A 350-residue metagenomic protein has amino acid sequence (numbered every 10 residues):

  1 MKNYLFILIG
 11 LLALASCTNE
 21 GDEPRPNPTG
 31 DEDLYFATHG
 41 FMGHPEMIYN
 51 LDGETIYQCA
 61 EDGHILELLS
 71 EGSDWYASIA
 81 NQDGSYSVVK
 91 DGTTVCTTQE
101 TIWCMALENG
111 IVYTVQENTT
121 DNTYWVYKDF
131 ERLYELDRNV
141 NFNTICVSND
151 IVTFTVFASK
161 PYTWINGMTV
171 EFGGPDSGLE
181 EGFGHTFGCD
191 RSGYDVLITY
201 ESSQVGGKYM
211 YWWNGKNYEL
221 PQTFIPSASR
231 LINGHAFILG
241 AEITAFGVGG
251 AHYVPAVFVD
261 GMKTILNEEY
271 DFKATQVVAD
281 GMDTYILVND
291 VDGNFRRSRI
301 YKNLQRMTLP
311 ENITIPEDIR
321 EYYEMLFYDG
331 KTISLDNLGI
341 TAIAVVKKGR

Functional and structural regions predicted by a protein language model:
M1-Y4: Positively charged n-region of N-terminal signal peptides that target proteins for export
L11-L34: Bacterial Sec-dependent N-terminal signal peptides
G30-P45, Q58-E67: Beta-strand-rich domains and repeat architectures in extracellular enzymes and scaffolds, especially beta-propellers
E32-M42, D74-N81, G110-E117, I151-F157 (+6 more regions): Short beta-strand elements that form the blades of beta-propeller/WD-repeat-like and other beta-sheet-rich scaffold
F41-H44, N81-D83, T119-N122, S203-G207 (+2 more regions): Short, solvent-exposed loop/turn segments at conserved positions within beta-propeller repeat blades
P45-C59, S85-T97, Y124-Y134, K160-G173 (+4 more regions): Surface-exposed loop/turn elements that mediate protein-protein interactions on large endomembrane-trafficking
D62-G72, E100-N109, N139-N149, E180-R191 (+4 more regions): Repeated scaffold domains used in trafficking and secretory/extracellular systems, primarily beta-propellers
I145, V152-F157, Y162-W164, E171-G215 (+3 more regions): Acidic, serine/threonine- and glycine-rich low-complexity intrinsically disordered segments that serve as flexible
